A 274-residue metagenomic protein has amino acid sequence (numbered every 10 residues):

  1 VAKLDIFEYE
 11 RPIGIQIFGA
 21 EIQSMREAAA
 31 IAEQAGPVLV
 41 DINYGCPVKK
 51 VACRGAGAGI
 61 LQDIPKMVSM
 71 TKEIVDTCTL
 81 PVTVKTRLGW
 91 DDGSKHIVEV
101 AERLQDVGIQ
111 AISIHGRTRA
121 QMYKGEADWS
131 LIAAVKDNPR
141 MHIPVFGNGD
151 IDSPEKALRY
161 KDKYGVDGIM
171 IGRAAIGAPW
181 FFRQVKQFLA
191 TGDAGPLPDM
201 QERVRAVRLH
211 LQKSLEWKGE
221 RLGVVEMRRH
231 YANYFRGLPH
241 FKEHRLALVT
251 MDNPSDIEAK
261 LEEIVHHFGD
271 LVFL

Functional and structural regions predicted by a protein language model:
V1-V38: Glycine-rich, positively charged N-terminal anion/phosphate-binding segment
L4, I60-L61, Y123: Short clusters of hydrophobic/aromatic residues that line enzyme substrate/ligand-binding pockets
E8-R11, C53-G55, K242: Short glycine-enriched loop/turn motifs at secondary-structure junctions
R11-I22, P81-D91, F146-G149: Conserved strand-turn element in the central/C-terminal portion of the radical SAM core barrel that lines
Q16, I42, I171: Redox-cofactor binding/interface segments in oxidoreductases and associated redox assembly factors
E21, P47, G57-L61, D91 (+4 more regions): Gly/Ser/Thr-rich beta-alpha loop segments that engage phosphate groups in nucleotides
R26-V40, Y44-A56, P65-I143: Alpha/beta enzyme core
S69, T77-T79, G93-A111, Y123 (+3 more regions): Alpha/beta catalytic cores of nucleotide-metabolism and tRNA/nucleoside-modifying enzymes
